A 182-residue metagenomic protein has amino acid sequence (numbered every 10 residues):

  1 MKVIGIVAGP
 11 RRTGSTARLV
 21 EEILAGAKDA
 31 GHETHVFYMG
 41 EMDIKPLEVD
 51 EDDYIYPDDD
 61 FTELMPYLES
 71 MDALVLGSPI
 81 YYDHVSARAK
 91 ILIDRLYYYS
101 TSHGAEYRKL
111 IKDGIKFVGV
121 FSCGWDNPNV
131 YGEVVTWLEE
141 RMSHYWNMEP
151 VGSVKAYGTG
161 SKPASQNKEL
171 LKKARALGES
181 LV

Functional and structural regions predicted by a protein language model:
M1-T101, A164, K168-V182: N-terminal beta1-alpha1-beta2 submodule of the flavodoxin-like/Rossmannoid cofactor-binding fold
V3, T34, F117, P150-V151: Hydrophobic anchor at the start of a short beta-strand that flanks the dinucleotide cofactor-binding loop
V7-R11, C123-W125, Y157: Residue-level signal for short, function-critical loop segments
G31, Y145-P150: Structural alpha-beta junctions
E69, K112, E149: Structured loop/turn residues at beta-strand edges in well-structured enzyme cores
A105-W146: Short, glycine-/small-residue-rich phosphate/pyrophosphate-handling segment
V151-Y157: Beta-strand-loop-alpha "switch" segments that mediate conformational coupling across diverse proteins
T159-S161: Short glycine/proline- and acidic residue-enriched helix-loop micro-motifs that form flexible lids or anion-recognition
